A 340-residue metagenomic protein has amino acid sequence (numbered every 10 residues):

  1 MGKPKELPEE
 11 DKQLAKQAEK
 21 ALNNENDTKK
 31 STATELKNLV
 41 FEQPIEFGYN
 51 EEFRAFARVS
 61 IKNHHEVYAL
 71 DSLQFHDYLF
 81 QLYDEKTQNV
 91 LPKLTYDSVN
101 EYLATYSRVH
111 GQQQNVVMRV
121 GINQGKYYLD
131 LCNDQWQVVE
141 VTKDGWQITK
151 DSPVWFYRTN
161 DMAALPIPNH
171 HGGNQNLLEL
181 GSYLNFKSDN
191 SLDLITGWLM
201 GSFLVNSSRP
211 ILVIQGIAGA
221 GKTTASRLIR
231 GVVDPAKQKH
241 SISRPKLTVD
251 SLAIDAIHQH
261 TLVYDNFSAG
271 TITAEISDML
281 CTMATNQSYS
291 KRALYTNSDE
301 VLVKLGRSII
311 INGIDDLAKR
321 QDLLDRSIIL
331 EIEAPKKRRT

Functional and structural regions predicted by a protein language model:
M1-H171, I254-D255: N-terminal nucleic-acid engagement/recognition segments and initiation subdomains in replication, restriction
I61, G145-H258: P-loop NTPase catalytic core of nucleic-acid-dependent motor ATPases
V67, L199, I229, V263-D265 (+3 more regions): Conserved RecA-like P-loop NTPase ATPase core
L204-N206, A253-I257, I272-A274, E300-L305 (+1 more regions): Conserved catalytic network of the ASCE P-loop NTPase/AAA+ motor domain
D234, S277-E300: Conserved catalytic/switch belt of AAA+ P-loop NTPases
H258-T261, S288-S290, K304-I309: Loop/turn-to-beta-strand initiation segments
T261-A284, I314-D325: Conserved AAA+/SF3 P-loop NTPase catalytic/coupling segment centered on the Walker-B
V301-R307, D316, Q321-T340: Phosphate-sensing "switch" segment of ASCE/P-loop ATPases
